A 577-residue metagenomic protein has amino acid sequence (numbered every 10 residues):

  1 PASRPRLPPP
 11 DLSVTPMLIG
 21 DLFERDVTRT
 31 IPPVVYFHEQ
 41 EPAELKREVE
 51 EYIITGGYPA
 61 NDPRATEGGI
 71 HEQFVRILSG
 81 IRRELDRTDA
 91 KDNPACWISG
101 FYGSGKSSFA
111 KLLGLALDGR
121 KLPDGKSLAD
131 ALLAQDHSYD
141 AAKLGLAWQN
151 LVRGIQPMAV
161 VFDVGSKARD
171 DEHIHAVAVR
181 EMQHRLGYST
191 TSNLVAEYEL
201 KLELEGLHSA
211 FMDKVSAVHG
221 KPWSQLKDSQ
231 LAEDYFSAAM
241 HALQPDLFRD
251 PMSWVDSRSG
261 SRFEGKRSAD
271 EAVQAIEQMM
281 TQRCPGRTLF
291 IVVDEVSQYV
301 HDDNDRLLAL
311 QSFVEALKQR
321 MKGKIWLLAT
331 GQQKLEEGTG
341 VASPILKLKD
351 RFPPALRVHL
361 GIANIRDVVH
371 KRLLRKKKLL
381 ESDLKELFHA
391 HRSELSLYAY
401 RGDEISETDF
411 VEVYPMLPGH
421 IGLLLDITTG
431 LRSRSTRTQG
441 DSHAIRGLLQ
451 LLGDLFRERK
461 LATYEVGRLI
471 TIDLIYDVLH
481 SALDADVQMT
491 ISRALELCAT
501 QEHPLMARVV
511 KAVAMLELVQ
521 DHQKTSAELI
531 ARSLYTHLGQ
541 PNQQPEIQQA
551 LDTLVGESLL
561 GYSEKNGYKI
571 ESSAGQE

Functional and structural regions predicted by a protein language model:
R6-A65, A210-D246, S268-A269: N-terminal accessory segments
I53-D89: N-terminal pre-Walker A segment at the start of P-loop NTPase domains
C96-F101, S108-L231, L360-V369: P-loop NTPase motor core
L146-A168, E172, A176, H184 (+4 more regions): Conserved P-loop NTPase catalytic core
S192-F290, L317: Mid-core helix/loop region of P-loop NTP-binding domains shared across ATPases and GTPases
C284-D305: Conserved P-loop NTPase "ATPase switch" module shared by AAA+ and STAND
R306, S393-R508, M515-A527, T536-Q543 (+1 more regions): C-terminal helical "lid" subdomain and adjoining coupling/linker elements of P-loop NTPases
G467-Y476, P545-D552, E557-E577: Accessory beta->alpha helical hairpin/"wing" motif in late/C-terminal subdomains of nucleic-acid enzymes
